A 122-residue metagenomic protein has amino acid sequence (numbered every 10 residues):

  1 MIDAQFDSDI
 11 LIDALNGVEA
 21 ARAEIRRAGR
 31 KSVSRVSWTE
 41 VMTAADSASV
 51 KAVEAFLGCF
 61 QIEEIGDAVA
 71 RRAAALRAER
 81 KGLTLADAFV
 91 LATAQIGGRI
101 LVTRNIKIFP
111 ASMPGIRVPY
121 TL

Functional and structural regions predicted by a protein language model:
M1-V33, M42-A55: Short, well-structured N-terminal submotif of metal-dependent ribonuclease cores
D3, V18, L91, Q95-L122: Acidic, PIN/NYN-like endoribonuclease modules and their adjacent C-terminal/linker elements
I10-L11, S37, V69, F89-V90 (+1 more regions): Alpha-helix capping/helix-boundary segments
A28-R30, C59-Q61, Q95-I100: Short active-site oxyanion
C59-R80: Acidic catalytic patch
R80-A86: Donor nucleotide-sugar recognition loop
